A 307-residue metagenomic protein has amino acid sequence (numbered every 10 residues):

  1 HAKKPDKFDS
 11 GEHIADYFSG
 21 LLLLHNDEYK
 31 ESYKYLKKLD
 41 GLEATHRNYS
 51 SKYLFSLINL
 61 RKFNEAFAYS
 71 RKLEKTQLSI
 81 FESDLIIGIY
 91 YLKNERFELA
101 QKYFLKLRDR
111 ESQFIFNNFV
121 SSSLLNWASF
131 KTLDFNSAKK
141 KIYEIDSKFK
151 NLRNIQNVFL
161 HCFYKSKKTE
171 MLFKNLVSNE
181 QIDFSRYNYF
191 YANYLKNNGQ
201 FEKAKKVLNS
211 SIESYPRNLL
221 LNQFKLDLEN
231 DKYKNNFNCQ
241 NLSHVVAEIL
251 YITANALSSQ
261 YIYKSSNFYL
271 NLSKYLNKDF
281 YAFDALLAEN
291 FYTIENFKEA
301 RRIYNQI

Functional and structural regions predicted by a protein language model:
H1-K7: Gram-negative bacterial Sec-dependent N-terminal signal peptides
F8-D16, E43-S50, Q77-I86, S112-L124 (+8 more regions): Generic helix N-cap/helix-start motif at coil->alpha-helix transitions
I14-Y35, V246-L272, L276: Alpha-helical segment of the N-proximal tetratricopeptide repeat
L21, D27-S129, S137, I142: Post-signal peptide N-terminal segment of secreted/secretory-pathway proteins
L21, F55, I89, W127 (+4 more regions): Residue-level recognition of tetratricopeptide repeat
N26, L60, N94, T132 (+4 more regions): Structural motif corresponding to the intra-repeat A-B loop/turn of tetratricopeptide repeats
Y33-K37, F63-K75, L99-R110, D134-S147 (+5 more regions): Alpha-helical repeat scaffolds
L221-Q240: Hydrophobic/aromatic interaction determinants used to assemble and anchor large protein complexes
